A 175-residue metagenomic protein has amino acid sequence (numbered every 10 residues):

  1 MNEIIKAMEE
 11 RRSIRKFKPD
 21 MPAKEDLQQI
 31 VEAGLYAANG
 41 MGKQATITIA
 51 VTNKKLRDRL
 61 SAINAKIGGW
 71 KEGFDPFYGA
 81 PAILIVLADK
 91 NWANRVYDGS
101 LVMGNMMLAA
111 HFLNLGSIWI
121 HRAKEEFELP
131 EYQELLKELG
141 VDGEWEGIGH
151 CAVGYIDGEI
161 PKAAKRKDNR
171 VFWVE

Functional and structural regions predicted by a protein language model:
M1-E175: Acidic, surface-exposed loops and disordered segments
